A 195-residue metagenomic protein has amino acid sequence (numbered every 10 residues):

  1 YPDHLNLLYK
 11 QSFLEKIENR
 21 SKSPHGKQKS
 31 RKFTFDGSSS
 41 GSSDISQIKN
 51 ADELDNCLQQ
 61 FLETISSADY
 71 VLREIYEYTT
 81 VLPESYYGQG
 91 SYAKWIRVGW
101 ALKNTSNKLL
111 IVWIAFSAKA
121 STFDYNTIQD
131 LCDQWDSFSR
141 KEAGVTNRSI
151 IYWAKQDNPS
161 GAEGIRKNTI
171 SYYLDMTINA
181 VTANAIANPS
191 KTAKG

Functional and structural regions predicted by a protein language model:
Y1-P83, I151-D157: DNA replication initiation modules
L14, S30, S42-I45, L72 (+6 more regions): Low-complexity, intrinsically disordered short peptide segments enriched in small/polar/basic residues
N50, V71-I75, W95, L109 (+2 more regions): Alpha-helical structural motif
S67, T105, E142: Catalytic cores of large soluble enzymes that bind and process phosphate-bearing ligands
R73, Y86-A115, K155-G195: N-terminal nucleic-acid engagement/recognition segments and initiation subdomains in replication, restriction
F116-A120: Substrate/cofactor-recognition hotspot
T122-Y125: Contiguous ligand/interfacial binding patches
T127-S171: Death-fold interaction domains
